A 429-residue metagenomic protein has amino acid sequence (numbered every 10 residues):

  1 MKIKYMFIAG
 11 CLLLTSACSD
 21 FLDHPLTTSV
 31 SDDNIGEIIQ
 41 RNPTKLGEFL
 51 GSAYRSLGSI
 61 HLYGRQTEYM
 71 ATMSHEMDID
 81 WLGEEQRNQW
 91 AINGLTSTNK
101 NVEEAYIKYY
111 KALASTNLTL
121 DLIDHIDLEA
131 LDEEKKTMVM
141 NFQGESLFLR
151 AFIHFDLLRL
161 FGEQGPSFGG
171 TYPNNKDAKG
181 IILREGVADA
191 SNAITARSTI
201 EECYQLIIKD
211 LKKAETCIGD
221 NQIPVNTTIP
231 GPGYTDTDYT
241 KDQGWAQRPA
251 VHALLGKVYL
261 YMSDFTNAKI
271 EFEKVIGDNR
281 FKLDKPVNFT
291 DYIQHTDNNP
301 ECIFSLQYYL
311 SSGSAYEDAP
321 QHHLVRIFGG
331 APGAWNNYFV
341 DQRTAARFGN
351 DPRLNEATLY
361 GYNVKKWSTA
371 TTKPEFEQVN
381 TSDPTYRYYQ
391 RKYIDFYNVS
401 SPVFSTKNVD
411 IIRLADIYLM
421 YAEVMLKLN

Functional and structural regions predicted by a protein language model:
M1-T28: Bacterial Sec-dependent N-terminal signal peptides
K4-A9, A17, A130-M140, F155 (+3 more regions): Secondary-structure transition into beta-strands, especially the periplasmic turns and strand N-termini that construct
C18-S74, T290-T296, E301, T344: Membrane-proximal, proline-rich intrinsically disordered regions
D33, G64-W81, E133, F161-R184 (+1 more regions): Short, surface-exposed recognition loops and adjoining beta-strand edges that mediate ligand/DNA contacts, enriched
N42, G47, R55, E85-E163 (+6 more regions): Conserved, well-structured interaction surfaces
L183-A188, N192-A193: Active-site lining segments of carbohydrate-active enzymes
Y292, P300-C302, Q307-K373: Glycine-rich, aromatic-lined ligand/substrate-binding cores of catalytic and carbohydrate-binding domains
G349-L414: Flexible, polar/acidic helix-loop-strand segments at domain edges
